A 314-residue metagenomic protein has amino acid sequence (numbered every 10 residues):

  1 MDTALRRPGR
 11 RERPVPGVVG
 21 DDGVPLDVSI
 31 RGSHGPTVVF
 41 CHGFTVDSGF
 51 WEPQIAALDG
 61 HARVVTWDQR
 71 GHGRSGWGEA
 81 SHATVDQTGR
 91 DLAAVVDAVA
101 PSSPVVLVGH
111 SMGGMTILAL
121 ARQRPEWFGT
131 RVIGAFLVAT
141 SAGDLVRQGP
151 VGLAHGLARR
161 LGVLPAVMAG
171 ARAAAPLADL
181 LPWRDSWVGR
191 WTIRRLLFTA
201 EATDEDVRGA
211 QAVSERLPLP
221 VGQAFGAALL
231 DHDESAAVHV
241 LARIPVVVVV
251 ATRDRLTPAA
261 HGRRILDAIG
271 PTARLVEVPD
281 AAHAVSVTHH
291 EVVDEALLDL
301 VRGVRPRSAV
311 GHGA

Functional and structural regions predicted by a protein language model:
V24-S81, V95-A98: Conserved HGGG/HGGXW glycine-rich cap/lid loop of the alpha/beta-hydrolase fold
C41-G43, H110, V250-A251: The conserved beta1-alpha1 loop
H72-F128, A142, Q148, E295: Active-site loop/oxyanion-hole signature of alpha/beta-hydrolase fold enzymes
R122, E126-P176: Flexible "cap/lid" loop of the alpha/beta hydrolase fold
A171-V240: Conserved alpha/beta-hydrolase catalytic His-Asp/Glu region
L241-A242, V248-V250, D254: Short beta-strand/loop motif that positions the catalytic acidic residue of the alpha/beta-hydrolase fold
R255-H261: Conserved alpha/beta-hydrolase "acid-adjacent" motif
L256, L275-D294: Catalytic histidine-centered segment of alpha/beta-hydrolase-like enzymes
